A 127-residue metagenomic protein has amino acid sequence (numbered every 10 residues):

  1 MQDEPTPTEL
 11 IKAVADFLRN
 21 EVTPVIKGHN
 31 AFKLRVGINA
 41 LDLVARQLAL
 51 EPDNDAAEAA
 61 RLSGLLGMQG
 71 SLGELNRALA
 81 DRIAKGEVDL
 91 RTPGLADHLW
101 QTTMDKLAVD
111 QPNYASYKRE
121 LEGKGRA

Functional and structural regions predicted by a protein language model:
E4, T8-D16, N30, E58-A127: C-terminal amphipathic alpha-helical interaction region
F17-Q47: N-terminal interaction modules that seed assembly of large macromolecular complexes
N39-A49, G70, T103-L107: Short alpha-helix boundary/capping elements
